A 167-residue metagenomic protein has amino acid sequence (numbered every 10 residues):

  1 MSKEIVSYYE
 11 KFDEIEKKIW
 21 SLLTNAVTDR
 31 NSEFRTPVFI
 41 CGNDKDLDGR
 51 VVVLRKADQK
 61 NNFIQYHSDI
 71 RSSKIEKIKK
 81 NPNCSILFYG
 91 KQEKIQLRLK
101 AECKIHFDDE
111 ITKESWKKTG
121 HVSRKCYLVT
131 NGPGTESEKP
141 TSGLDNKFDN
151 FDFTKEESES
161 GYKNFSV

Functional and structural regions predicted by a protein language model:
M1-V167: Binding-site signature for planar aromatic cofactors or substrates
